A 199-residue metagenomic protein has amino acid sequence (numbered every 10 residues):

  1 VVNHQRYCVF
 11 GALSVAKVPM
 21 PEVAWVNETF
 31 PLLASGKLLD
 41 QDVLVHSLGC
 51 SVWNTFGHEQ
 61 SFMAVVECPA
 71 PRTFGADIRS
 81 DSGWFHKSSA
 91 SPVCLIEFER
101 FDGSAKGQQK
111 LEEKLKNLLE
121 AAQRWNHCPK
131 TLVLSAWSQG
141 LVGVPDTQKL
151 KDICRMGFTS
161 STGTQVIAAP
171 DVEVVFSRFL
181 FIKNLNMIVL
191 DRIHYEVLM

Functional and structural regions predicted by a protein language model:
V2-T73: Acidic-basic catalytic patches of nuclease active cores, encompassing PD-(D/E)XK and other metal-cofactor nuclease
L38-V45, F62-A70, T131-S135, T164-S177: Short glycine-rich, low-complexity/disordered patches
H46, G75, G107-L111: A conditional alpha-helix N-cap/helix-loop micro-motif detector
I78: Beta-rich catalytic cores
G83-L95, W125: Active-site beta-strand-loop-beta-strand hairpin of nuclease catalytic cores that positions key catalytic residues
E97-E99: Cell-envelope and extracellular/periplasmic
F101-S161: Catalytic cores of nucleic-acid endonucleases
L134-M199: Domain-level recognition of nuclease-like catalytic cores that cleave nucleotide substrates
